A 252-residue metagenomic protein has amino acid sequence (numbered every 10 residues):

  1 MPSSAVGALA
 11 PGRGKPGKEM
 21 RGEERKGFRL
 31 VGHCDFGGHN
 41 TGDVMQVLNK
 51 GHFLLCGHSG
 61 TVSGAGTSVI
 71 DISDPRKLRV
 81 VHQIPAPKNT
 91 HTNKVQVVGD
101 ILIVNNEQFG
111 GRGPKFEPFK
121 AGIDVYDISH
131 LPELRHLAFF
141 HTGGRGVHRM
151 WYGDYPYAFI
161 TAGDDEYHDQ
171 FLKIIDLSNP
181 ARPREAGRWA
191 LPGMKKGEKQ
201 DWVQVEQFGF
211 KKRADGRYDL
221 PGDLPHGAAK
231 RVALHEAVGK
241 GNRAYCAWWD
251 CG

Functional and structural regions predicted by a protein language model:
M1-G252: Feature marking well-ordered beta-strand scaffolds used for ligand recognition
